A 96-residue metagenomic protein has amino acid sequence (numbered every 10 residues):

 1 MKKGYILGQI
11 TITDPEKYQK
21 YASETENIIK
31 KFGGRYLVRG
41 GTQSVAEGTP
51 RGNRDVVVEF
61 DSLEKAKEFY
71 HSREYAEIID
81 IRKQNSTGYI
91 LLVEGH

Functional and structural regions predicted by a protein language model:
M1-D55, E59-H71, E94-H96: Short S/T/G/P-rich N-terminal loop/turn motif that feeds into the first structured element of a domain
L63-L91: C-terminal structural segments of small proteins and small subunits
